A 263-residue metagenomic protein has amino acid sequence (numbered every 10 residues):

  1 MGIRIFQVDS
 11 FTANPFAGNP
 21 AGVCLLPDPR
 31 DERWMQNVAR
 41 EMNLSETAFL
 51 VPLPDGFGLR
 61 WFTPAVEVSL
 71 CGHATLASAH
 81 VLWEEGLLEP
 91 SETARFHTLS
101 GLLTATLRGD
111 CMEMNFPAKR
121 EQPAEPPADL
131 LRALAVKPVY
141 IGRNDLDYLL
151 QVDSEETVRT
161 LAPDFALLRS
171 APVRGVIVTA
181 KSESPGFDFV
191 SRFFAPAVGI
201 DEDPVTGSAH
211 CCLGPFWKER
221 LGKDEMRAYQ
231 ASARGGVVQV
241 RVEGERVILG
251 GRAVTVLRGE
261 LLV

Functional and structural regions predicted by a protein language model:
M1-L70, L76-V263: Active-site proximal loop and beta-alpha junction motif in alpha/beta enzyme cores
